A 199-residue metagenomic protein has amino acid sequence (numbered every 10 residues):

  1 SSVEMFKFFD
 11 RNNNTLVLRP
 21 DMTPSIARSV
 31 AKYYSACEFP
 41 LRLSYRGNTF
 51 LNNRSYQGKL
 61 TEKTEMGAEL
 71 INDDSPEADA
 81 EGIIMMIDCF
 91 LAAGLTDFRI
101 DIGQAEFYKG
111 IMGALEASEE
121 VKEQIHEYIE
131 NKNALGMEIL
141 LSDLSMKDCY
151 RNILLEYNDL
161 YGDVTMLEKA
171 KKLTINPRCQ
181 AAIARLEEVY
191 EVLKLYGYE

Functional and structural regions predicted by a protein language model:
S1-L16, K59: Polyanion/phosphate-binding surface patch
N12-N13, D21-A36, L43-T96, L140-E199: Positively charged, Gly/Ser-enriched RNA/tRNA-binding surfaces
E38, T96-D97, S118-E119: A short alpha->loop->secondary-structure connector
I100, A105-S142: Short terminal or interdomain "cap/linker" segment that borders an active site or interface and mediates
